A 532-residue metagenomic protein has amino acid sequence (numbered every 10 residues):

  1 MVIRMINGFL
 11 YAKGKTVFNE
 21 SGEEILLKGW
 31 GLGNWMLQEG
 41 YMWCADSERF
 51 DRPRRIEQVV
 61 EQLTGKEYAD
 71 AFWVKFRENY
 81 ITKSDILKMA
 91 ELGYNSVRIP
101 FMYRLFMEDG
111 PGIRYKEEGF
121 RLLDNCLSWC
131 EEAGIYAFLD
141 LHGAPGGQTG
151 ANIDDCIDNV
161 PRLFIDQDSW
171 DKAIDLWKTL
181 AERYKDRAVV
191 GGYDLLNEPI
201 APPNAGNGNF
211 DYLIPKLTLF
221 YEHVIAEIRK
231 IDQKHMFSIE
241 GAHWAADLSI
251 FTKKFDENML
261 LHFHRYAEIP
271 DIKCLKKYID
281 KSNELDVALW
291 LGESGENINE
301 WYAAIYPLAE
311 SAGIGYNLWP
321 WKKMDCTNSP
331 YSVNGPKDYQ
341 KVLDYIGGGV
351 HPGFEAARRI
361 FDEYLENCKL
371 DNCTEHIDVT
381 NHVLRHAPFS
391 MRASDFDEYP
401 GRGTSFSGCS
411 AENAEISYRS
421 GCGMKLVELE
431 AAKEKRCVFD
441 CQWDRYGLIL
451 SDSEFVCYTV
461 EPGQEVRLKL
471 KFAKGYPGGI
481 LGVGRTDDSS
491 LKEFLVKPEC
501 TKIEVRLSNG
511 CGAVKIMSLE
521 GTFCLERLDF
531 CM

Functional and structural regions predicted by a protein language model:
M1-Y94: N-terminal carbohydrate-binding accessory modules
N7-L10, D168-K323, V333-K337, K341: Extracellular glycoside hydrolase catalytic/binding regions
L10, A69-V97, M107, P111-G143 (+3 more regions): An active-site-proximal structural segment forming one wall of the substrate-binding cleft that immediately precedes
L26, W35-M42, P270-D271, C326-T327 (+1 more regions): Short, solvent-exposed loop/turn elements at domain surfaces
G33-N34, P100-Y103, L141-T149, L196-P199 (+2 more regions): Short, solvent-exposed turn/loop segments enriched in Gly/Ser/Thr/Pro and often Arg
L63-E91, D362-H382, V438-D452: Alpha-helix-centered segments that form part of catalytic cores
W301-M391, D397, S405, S410-N413 (+2 more regions): Aromatic-rich peripheral "rim/lid" segments of glycoside hydrolase catalytic domains that contact and position glycan
L370-M532: Extracytoplasmic
